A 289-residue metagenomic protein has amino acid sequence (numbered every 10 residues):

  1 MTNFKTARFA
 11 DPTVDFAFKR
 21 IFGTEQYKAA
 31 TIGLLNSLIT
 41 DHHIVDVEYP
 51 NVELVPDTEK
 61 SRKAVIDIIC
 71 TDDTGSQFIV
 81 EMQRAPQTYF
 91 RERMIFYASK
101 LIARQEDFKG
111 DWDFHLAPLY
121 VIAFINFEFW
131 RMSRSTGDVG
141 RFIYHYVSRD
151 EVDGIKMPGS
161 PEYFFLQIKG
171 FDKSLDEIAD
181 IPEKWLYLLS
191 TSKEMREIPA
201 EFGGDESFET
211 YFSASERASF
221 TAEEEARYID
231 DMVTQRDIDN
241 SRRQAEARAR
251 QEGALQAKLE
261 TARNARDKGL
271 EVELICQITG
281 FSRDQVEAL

Functional and structural regions predicted by a protein language model:
M1-F164, D172-S174, R248: Accessory alpha/beta interaction modules
T2-A7, F78-Q83, D176, E183-L289: Short, charged alpha-helical interaction segments and adjacent helix-coil junctions
T13, Q26-A30, D180, G203-T210: Generic recognition of short, well-ordered alpha-helical interface segments
